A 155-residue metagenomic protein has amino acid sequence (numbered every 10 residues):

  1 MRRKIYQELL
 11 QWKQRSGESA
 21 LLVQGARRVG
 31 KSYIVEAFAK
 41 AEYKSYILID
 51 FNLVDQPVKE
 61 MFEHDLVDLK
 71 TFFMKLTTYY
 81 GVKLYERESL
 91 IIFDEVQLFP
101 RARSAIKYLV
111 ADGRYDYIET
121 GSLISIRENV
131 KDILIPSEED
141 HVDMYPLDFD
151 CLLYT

Functional and structural regions predicted by a protein language model:
M1-L153: Phosphate-binding site recognition
